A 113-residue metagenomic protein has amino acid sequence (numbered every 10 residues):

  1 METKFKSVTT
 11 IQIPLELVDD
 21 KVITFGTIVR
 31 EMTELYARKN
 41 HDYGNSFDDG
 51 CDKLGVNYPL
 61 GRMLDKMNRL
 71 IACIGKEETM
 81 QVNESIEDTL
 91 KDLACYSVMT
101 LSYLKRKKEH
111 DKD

Functional and structural regions predicted by a protein language model:
M1-D113: Intrinsically disordered, low-complexity regulatory regions that flank transcription factor DNA-binding cores
